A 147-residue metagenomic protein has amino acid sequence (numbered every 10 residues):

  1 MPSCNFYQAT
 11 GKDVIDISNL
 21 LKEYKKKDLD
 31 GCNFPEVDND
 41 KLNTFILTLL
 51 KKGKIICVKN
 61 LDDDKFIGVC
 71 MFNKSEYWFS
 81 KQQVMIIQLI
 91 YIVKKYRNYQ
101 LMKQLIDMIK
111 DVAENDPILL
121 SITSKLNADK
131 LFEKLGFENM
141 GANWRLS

Functional and structural regions predicted by a protein language model:
S3-N19: A short beta-loop-alpha structural element at the N-terminal edge of CoA-dependent acyl/N-acetyltransferase catalytic
K25-T44: Conserved GNAT-fold acetyl-CoA-binding loop/helix
T44-V58: A short helix-loop-beta-strand connector motif used in the catalytic cores of GNAT acetyltransferases and, in some
C57, K65-K74: Conserved beta-strand in the GNAT
E76-I87: A conserved beta-turn-beta hairpin within the catalytic core of GNAT-like acetyltransferases that forms part
Q88-N98: A short, internal acetyl-CoA/4′-phosphopantetheine-binding micro-motif in the GNAT/acyltransferase core
L101-P117: Conserved acyl-CoA
I109, L119-L131, R145-S147: Conserved beta-strand-loop-alpha-helix junction that forms the acyl-donor binding cleft
